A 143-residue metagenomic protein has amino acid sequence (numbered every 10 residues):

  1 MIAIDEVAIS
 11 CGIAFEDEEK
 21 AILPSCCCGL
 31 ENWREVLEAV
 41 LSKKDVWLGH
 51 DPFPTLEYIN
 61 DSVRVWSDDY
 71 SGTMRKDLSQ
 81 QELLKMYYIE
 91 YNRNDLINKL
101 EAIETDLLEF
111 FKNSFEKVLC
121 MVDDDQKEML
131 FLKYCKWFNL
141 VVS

Functional and structural regions predicted by a protein language model:
M1-C28, E38, H50, E57-Y58: N-terminal low-complexity, intrinsically disordered segments
A8, C27-L30, R64-L84, L132-S143: Short, Lys/Arg-enriched charge-dense amphipathic segments
A14-E18, Q81, Y88: Generic alpha-helix detector with strongest preference for long hydrophobic helices that associate with membranes
S25, G29-N32, K99: Short amphipathic alpha-helical segments
E35-Y87: An exposed acidic His-Trp-rich patch
E82-S143: Mixed-charge, glycine-accented linear interaction segment located at domain edges/termini
